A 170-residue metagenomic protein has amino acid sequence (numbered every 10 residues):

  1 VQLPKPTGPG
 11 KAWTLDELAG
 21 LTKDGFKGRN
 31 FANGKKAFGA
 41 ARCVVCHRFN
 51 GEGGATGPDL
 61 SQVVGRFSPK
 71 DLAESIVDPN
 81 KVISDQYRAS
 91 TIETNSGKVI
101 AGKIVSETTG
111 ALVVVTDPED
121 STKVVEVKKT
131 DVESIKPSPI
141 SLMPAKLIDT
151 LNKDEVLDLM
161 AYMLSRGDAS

Functional and structural regions predicted by a protein language model:
Q2-P6, G20, K98-I100, I104-L112 (+3 more regions): C-terminal capping alpha-helices of c-type cytochrome domains
K5-G39, F67-D71, N95-K98, A145-I148 (+1 more regions): Electrostatic cytochrome c docking/interface patches
N30, R42, L151-E155: An acidic site on a long C-lobe helix of protein kinase domains
F38-N50, L60, L159-R166: The canonical Cys-X-X-Cys-His
N50-T56, V82, R166-A169: Inter-heme linker and motif-flanking segments adjacent to c-type heme-binding CXXCH motifs in c-type cytochromes
G53-V77, A89-P137: Gly/Gly-Pro-rich "capping" loops immediately C-terminal to redox-active cysteine motifs in periplasmic/lumenal
L72-Q86, T91-I92, S96, N152 (+1 more regions): Short glycine-rich, low-complexity segments
